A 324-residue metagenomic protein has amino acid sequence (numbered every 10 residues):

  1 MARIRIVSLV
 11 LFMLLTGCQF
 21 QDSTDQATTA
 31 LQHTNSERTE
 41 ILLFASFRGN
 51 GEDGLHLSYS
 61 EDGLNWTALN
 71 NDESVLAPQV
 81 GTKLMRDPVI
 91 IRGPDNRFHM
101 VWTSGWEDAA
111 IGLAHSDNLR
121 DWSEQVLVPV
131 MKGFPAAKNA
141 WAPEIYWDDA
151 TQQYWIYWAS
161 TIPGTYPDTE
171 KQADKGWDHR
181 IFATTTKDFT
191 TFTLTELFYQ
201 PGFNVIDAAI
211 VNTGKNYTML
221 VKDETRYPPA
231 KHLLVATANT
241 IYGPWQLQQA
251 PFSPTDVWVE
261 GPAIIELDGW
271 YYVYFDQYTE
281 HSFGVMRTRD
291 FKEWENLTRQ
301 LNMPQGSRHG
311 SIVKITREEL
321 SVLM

Functional and structural regions predicted by a protein language model:
M1-V7: Bacterial N-terminal signal peptides that target proteins for export
S8-T16: Bacterial N-terminal signal peptides
C18-M324: Carbohydrate-active catalytic/glycan-binding domains of CAZyme proteins, especially the secreted or lumenal ectodomains
